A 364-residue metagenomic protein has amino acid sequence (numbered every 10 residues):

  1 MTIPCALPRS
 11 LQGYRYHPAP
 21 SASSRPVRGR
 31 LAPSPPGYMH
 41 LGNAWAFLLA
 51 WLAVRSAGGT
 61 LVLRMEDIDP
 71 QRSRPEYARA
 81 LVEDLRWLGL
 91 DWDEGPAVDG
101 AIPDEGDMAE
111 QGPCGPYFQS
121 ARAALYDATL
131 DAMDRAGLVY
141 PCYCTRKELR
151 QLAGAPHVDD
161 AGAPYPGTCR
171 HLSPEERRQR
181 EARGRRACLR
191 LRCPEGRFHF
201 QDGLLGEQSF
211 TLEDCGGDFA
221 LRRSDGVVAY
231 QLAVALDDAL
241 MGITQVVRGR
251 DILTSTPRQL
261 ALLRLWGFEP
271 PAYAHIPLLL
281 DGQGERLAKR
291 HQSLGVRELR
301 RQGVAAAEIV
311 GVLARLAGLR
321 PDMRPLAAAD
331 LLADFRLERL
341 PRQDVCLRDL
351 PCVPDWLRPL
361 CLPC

Functional and structural regions predicted by a protein language model:
M1-Y38, S56, L61, R177-Q179 (+4 more regions): Non-catalytic terminal extensions that flank enzyme cores
T2-H157, R250-D251, S255-F268: N-terminal Rossmann-like or analogous alpha/beta NTP/dinucleotide-binding catalytic cores that position adenine
H40, P103, G112, P116-S120 (+6 more regions): Noncatalytic linker/hinge segments flanking ATPase motor cores
Y77, L125-T129, Y165, S255-R258 (+3 more regions): Alpha-helical structural motif
D93-G95, P270-Y273, L319-L326: Short, surface-exposed acidic
D99-C114, K147-R150, P277, L313 (+2 more regions): Short linear loop/turn motifs
C114-D131, H157-D160, R185-E195, L316-D330: Short secondary-structure transition/capping segments
K147-A288, G295-R300, C352-C364: Active-site cores that bind ATP or allylic diphosphates and position pyrophosphate for catalysis
